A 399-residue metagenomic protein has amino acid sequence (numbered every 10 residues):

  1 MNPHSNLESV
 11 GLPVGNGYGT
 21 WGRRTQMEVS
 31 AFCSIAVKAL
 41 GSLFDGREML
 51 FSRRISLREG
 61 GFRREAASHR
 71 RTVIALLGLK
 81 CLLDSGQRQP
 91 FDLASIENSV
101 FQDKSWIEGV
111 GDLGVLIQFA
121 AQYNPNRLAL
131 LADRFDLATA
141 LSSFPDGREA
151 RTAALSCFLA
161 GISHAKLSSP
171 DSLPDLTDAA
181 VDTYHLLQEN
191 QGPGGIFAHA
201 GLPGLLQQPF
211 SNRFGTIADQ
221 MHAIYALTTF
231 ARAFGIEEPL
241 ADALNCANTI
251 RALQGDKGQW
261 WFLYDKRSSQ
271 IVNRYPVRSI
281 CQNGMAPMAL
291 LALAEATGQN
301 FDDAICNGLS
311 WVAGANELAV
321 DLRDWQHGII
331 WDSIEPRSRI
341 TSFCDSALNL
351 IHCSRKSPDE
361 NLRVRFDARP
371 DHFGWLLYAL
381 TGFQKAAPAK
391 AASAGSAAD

Functional and structural regions predicted by a protein language model:
M1-D92, F119-Q122, R127, A132-D136 (+4 more regions): Low-complexity, Ser/Thr/Pro/Gly-enriched N-terminal "stalk/linker" regions
L40, I96-F101, F135-T139, Y184-L187 (+3 more regions): Buried hydrophobic core positions in alpha-solenoid tandem helical repeats
S68-L83, E108-Q122, E149-K166, F214-R232 (+2 more regions): Well-ordered alpha-helical segments within folded domains of soluble proteins
F101-I107, F144-P145, R213: Solenoid-like repeat scaffolds
A132-A160: Asp-box/WD-like beta-propeller blade repeats and closely related beta-sheet repeat scaffolds
A138-P145, L202-F210, F262-P276: Acidic/His metal-coordination segments adjacent to aromatic residues that form catalytic metal sites in metalloenzymes
L186, N190-I250: Loop-centered beta-sheet repeat module
N245-P276, L293-I351, A386-D399: Non-catalytic carbohydrate-binding regions of carbohydrate-active enzymes
